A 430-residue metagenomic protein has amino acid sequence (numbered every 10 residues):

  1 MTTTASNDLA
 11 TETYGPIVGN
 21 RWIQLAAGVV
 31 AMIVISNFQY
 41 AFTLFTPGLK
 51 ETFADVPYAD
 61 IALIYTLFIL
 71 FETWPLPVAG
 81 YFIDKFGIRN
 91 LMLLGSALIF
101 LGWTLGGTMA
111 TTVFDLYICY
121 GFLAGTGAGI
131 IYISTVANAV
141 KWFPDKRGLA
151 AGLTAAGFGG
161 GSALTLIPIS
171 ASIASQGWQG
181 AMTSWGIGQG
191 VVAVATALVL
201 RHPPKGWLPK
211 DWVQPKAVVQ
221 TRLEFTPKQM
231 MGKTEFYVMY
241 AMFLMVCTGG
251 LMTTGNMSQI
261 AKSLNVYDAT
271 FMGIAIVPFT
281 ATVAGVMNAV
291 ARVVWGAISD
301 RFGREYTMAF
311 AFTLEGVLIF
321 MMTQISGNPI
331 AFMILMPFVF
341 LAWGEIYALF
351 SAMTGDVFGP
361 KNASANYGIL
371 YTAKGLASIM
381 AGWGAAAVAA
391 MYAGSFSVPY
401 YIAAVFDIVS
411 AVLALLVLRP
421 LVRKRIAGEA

Functional and structural regions predicted by a protein language model:
F42-L49, K228-A297, A381: Extracytoplasmic gate region of multi-pass secondary transporters
L49, I130-F143, A151, E345-F358: Intracellular juxtamembrane helix-capping segments at the cytosolic ends of symmetry-related transmembrane helices
L49-K50, F82-I83, L164, P168-Q176 (+4 more regions): Interfacial helix-cap and linker-helix signal at transmembrane-aqueous boundaries of multi-pass secondary transporters
T66-Y81, T282-V294: Central cavity-lining transmembrane alpha-helices of secondary-active solute carriers, predominantly the Major
A97-T111, L314-G327: C-terminal ends and interior cores of transmembrane alpha-helices in multi-pass membrane transporters/permeases
G102, F114-G129, L244, A331-E345: Hydrophobic core of transmembrane alpha-helices in multi-pass small-molecule transporters, especially MFS/SLC-type
F158-K205: Helix-loop-helix hairpin linking two adjacent transmembrane segments in secondary transporters
M252, A275-M353: C-terminal transmembrane helical hairpin of 12-TM major facilitator-type secondary transporters
